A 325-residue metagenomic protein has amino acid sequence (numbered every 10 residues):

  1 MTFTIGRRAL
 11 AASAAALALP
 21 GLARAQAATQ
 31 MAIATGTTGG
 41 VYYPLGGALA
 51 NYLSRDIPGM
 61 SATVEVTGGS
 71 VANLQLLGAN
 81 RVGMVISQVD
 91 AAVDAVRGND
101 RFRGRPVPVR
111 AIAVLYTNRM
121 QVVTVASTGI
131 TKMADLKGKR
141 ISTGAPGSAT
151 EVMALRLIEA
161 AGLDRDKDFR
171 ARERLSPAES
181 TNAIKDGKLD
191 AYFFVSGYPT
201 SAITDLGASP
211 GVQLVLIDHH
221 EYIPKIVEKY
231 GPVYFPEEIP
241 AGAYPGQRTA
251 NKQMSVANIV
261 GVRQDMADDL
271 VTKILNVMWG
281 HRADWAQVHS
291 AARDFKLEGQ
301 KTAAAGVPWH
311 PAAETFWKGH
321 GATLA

Functional and structural regions predicted by a protein language model:
T2-F3, A9-Q26: N-terminal export signals
A28, G69, A79, V107 (+3 more regions): Extracytoplasmic
Q30-D56, M60-S61, N118-D186, A283 (+3 more regions): Bilobed "Venus flytrap"/periplasmic-binding protein-like clamshell domains and structurally analogous long
G47-N51, T63-P106, V122, A178-A183 (+2 more regions): Pocket-flanking alpha-helical
L53-I57, R81, V89, V93 (+9 more regions): Sec/Tat-exported extracytoplasmic proteins
V89-A91, N99-D100, T128, R165-G261 (+1 more regions): Pocket-lining segment of extracytoplasmic ligand-binding domains
V114, M133-D135, A250-S255: Short, flexible turn/loop "capping" segments at secondary-structure junctions
D186, A191, S196-L216, K225-K229 (+2 more regions): An extracytoplasmic/periplasmic, membrane-proximal ligand-sensing/linker region
